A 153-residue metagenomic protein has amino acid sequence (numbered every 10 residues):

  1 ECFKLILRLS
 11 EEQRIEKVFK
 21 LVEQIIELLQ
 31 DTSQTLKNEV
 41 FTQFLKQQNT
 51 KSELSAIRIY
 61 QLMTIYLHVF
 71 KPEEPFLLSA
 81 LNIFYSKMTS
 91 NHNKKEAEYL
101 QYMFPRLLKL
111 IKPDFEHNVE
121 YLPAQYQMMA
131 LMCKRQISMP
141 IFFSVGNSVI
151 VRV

Functional and structural regions predicted by a protein language model:
L7-V151: Cytosolic small-GTPase signaling regions in large eukaryotic proteins
